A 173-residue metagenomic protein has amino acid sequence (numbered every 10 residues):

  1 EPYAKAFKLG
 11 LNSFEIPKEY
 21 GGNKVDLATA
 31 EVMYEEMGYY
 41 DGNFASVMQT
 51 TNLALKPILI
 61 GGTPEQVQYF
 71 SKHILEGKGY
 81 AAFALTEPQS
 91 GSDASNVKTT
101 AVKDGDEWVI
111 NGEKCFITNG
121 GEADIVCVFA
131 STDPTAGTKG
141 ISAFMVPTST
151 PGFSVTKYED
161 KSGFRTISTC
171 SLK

Functional and structural regions predicted by a protein language model:
A4-K78, T118-I125, A136-G137: Internal helix-loop-helix
G10, P17, M33, T63 (+5 more regions): Buried hydrophobic positions in well-ordered alpha/beta secondary-structure cores of metabolic enzymes
M48, Q89-S92, F116-N119, D133-T135 (+1 more regions): Short Gly/Pro-enriched turn/cap motifs at secondary-structure boundaries
K56-G61, F83-A84, S95: Flexible, glycine-rich active-site loops centered on histidine and acidic residues that chelate a metal or position
G77-L85: A short, Trp-centered hydrophobic/proline-enriched beta-strand micro-motif
D93-N111: Cytochrome P450 C-terminal beta-domain/meander region
N96-K98, S149-K173: Flexible, small-/acidic-enriched active-site or ligand-binding loops
E107, N111-V155: A short core secondary-structure module
